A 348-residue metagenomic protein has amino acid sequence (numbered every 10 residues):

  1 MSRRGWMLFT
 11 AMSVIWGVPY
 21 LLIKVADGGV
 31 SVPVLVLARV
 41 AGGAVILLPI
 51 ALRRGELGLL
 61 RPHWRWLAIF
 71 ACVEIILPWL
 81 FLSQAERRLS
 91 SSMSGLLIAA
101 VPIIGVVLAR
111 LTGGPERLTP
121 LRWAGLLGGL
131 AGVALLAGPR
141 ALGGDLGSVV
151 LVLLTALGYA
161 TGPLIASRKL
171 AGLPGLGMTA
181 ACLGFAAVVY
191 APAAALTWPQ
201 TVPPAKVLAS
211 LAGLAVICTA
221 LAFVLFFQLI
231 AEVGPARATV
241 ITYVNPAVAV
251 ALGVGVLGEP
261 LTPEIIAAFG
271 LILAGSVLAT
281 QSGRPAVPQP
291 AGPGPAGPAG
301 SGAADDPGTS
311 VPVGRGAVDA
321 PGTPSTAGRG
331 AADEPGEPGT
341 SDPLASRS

Functional and structural regions predicted by a protein language model:
M1-W6, D27-L37, L59-R65, P120-W123 (+3 more regions): Juxtamembrane helix-entry segments on the extracytoplasmic side of multipass membrane proteins
I15-Y20, L48-I98, A131, L135 (+1 more regions): Specific transmembrane alpha-helical segments of multi-pass solute transporters/efflux pumps, especially DMT/EamA
V18, L22-V25, G29, G42-L60 (+5 more regions): Membrane-interface helix-cap regions at the ends of transmembrane helices in multi-pass membrane proteins
G28-L77, A100-A109, G158-I165, T179-T197 (+3 more regions): Transmembrane alpha-helices of multi-pass small-molecule transport proteins
V34-V45, V73-I75, W79-P120, T155 (+1 more regions): Specific alpha-helical transmembrane segments that line the substrate/conduction pathway and gating interfaces
A38, I75, S94-A100, P163-A187 (+1 more regions): Helix-helix packing/entry segments at the starts of transmembrane helices
L47, A68, A99-A100, L108 (+4 more regions): Hydrophobic transmembrane alpha-helices of multi-pass small-molecule transport proteins
L47, G105-V107, L111, G129-A131 (+5 more regions): Transmembrane alpha-helical segments that form core, pore/gating elements of small-molecule transporters/exporters
